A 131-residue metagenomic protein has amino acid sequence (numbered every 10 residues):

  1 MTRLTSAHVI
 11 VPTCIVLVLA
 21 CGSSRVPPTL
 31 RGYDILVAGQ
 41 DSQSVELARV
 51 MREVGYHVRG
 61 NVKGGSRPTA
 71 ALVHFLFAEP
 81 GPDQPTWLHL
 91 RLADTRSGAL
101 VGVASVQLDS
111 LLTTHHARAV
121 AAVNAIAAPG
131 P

Functional and structural regions predicted by a protein language model:
M1-S23: Sec-dependent bacterial lipoprotein signal peptides
P12, V26-P28, S66, G81: Sterically constrained small-residue positions within well-ordered secondary structures of folded domains
C21-L30, S42-S44, V50-V54, V101-P131: C-terminal/domain-edge helix-coil "capping" segments
T29-F75: N-terminal segment of the mature soluble domain
F77-E79: Short amphipathic beta-strand and strand-loop transition segments with alternating hydrophobic
G81-S110: Amphipathic beta-strand/beta-sheet edge segments enriched in Tyr/Trp
